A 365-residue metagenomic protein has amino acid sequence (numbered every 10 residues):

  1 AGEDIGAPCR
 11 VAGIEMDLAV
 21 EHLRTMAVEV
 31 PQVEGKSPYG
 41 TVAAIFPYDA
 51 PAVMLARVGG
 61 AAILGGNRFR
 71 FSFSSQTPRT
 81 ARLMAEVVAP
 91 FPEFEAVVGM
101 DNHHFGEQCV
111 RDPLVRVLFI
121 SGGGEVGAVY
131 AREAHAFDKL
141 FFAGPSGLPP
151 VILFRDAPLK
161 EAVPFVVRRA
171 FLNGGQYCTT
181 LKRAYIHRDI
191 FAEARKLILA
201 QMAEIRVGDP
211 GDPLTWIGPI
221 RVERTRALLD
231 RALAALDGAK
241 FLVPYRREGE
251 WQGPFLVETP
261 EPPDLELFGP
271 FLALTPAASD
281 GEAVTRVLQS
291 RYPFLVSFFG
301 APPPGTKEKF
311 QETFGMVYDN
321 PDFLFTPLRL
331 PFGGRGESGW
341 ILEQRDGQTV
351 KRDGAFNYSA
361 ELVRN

Functional and structural regions predicted by a protein language model:
A1, G66, L118, H187 (+2 more regions): Residue-level signal for inorganic ion chemistry
A1-E34, Y39, A61, E204: N-terminal Rossmann-like NAD(P)+-binding subdomain of aldehyde/semialdehyde dehydrogenases
E21, A134, R169-T179, T215-W216 (+4 more regions): C-terminal segments
V30-E161, A277: Rossmann-like NAD(P) dinucleotide-binding subdomain of oxidoreductase/dehydrogenase enzymes
P90, V126-T259, D319: ALDH superfamily catalytic-core signature
G106-E107, G281-T285: Short hydrophobic/charged patches on amphipathic alpha-helices used for structural packing and interfaces
V110-L114, R155-L159, I220, F255 (+1 more regions): Short, surface-exposed amphipathic charged segments that create phosphate/polyanion-binding patches used for binding
T215, E248-G253, D264-L272, Q289-L295: Conserved glycine-rich beta-strand-loop-beta hairpin in the small C-terminal domain of fold type I
